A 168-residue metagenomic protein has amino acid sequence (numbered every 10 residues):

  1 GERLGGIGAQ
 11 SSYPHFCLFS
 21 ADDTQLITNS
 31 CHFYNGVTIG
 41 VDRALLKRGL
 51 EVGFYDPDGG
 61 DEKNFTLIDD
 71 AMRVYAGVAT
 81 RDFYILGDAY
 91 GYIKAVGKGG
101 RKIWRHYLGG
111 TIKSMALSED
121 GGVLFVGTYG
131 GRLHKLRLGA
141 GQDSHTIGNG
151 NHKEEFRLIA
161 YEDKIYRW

Functional and structural regions predicted by a protein language model:
G1-W168: WD40-repeat beta-propeller superdomains and closely related acidic/aromatic-rich repeat-like regions
